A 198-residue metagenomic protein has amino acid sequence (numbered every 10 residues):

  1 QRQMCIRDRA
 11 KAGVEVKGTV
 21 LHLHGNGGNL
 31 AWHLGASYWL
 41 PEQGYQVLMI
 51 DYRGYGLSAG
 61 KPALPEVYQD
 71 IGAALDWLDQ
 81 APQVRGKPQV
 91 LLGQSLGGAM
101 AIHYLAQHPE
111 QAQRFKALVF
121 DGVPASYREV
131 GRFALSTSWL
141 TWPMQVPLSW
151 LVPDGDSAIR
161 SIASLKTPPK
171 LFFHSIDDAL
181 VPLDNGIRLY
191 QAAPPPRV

Functional and structural regions predicted by a protein language model:
R2-I6: Short, small-residue-biased leader/transition segments that mark boundaries at the very start of proteins
R7-W77, K87, A99: Membrane-embedded segments
A36, A158, P182-Q191: Short alpha-helix in the alpha/beta-hydrolase fold that links the catalytic acid
Q83-S95: Alpha/beta-hydrolase fold nucleophile elbow
G93-H103, L180: Glycine-rich nucleophile elbow surrounding the catalytic serine of serine-hydrolase chemistry
H103-T167: Hydrolase active-site cap/lid region
L165-K166, L171-D178: Short beta-strand/loop motif that positions the catalytic acidic residue of the alpha/beta-hydrolase fold
Y190-V198: Catalytic histidine neighborhood in serine/cysteine hydrolases with alpha/beta-hydrolase-type architecture
